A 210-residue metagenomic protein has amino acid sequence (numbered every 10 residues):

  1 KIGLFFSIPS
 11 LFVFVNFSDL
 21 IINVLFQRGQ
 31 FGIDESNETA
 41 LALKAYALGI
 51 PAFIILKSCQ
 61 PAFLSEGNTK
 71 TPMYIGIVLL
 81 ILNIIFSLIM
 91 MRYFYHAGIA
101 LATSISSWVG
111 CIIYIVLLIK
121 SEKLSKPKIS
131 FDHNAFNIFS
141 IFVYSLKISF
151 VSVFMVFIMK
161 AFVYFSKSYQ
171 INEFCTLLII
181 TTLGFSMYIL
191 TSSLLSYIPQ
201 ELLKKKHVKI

Functional and structural regions predicted by a protein language model:
K1-F17, S36-L43, I138, F142 (+1 more regions): Interfacial transmembrane-helix starts/ends
I2-N16, Y93, A97-E122, K128-I129: Short alpha-helical transmembrane segments in multi-pass integral membrane proteins
V15-G49: Interfacial segments at transmembrane-helix termini and the short loops linking adjacent helices
L48-V78, L88-I89, Y93: Membrane-interface junctions at transmembrane-helix termini in multi-pass inner-membrane proteins
C59-G67, I115-V143, K167, I198: Alpha-helical transmembrane segments
K70, I77-I112, V116, F157 (+2 more regions): Membrane-interface helix-loop junctions in multi-pass transport and translocation proteins
S106-S125, V151-I158, Y188-S192, S196: Hydrophobic alpha-helical segments of multi-pass membrane transport proteins
L124-H133, A161-I210: Membrane-proximal transmembrane or re-entrant/amphipathic helices at the cytosolic face
